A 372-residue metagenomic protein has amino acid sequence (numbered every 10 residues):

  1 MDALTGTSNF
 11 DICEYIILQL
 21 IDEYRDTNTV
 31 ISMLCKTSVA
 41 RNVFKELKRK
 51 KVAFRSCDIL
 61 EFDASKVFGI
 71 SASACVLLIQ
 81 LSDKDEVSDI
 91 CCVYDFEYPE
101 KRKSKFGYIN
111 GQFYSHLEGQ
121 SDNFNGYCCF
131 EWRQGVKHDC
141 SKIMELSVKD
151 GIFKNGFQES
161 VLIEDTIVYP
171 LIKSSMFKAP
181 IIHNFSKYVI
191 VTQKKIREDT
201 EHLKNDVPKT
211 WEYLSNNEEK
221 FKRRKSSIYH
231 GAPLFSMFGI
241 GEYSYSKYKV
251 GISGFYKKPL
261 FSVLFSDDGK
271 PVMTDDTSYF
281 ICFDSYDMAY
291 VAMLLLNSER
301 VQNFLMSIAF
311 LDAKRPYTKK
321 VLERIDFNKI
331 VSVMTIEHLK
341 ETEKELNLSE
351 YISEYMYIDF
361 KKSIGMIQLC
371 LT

Functional and structural regions predicted by a protein language model:
M1-I152: Signature of N6-adenine DNA methyltransferases within the class I
S38-N42, R55, L81, E218 (+4 more regions): A generic secondary-structure signal for well-formed alpha-helical elements
E61-D63, Y351-E354: Polymerase palm active-site segment centered on the conserved acidic dipeptide of motif C
S121-E341, E345, Y355-C370: Polybasic, glycine- and aromatic-enriched phosphate-binding surface used to engage nucleic acids
